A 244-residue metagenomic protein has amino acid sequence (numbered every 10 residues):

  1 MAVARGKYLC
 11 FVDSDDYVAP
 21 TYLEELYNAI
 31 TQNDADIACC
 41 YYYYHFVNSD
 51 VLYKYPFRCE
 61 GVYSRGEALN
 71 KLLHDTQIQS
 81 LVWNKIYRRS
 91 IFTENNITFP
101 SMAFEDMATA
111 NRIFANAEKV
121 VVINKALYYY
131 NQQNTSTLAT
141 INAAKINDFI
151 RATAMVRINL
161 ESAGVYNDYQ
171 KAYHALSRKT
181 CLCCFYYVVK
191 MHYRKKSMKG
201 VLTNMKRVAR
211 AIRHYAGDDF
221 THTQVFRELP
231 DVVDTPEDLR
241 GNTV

Functional and structural regions predicted by a protein language model:
M1-A2: Short, conserved alpha-helix that lines the donor NDP-sugar binding/gating region of sugar-transfer enzymes
L9: Short aromatic/hydrophobic "clamp" motif used to bind/position activated sugar donors
S14-V121, N131-I141: Donor-binding/catalytic cores of nucleotide-activated saccharide and glycerol-phosphate transferases/polymerases
A35, M191-V244: Membrane-interface aromatic/basic loop that binds lipid-linked glycans or pyrophosphate carriers, typified by
L127-Q133, T140-V165, Y187-M191, K195-A216: Catalytic core of nucleotide-sugar-dependent glycosyltransferases
Y169-L176, L202-T203: Short, charged, amphipathic alpha-helical segments
H174-Y187: Amphipathic alpha-helical repeat scaffolds of TPR domains
